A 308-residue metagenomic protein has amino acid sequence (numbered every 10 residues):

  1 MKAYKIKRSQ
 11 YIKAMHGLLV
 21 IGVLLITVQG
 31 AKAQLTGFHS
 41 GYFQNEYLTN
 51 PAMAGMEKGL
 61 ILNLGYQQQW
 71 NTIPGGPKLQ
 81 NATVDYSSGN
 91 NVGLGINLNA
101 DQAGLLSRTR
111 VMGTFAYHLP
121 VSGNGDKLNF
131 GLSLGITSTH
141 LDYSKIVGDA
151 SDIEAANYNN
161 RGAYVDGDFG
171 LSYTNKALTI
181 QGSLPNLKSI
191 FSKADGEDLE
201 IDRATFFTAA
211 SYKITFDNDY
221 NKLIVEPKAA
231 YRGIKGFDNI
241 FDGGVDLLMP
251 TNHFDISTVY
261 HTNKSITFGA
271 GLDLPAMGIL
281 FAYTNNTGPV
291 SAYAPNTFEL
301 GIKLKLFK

Functional and structural regions predicted by a protein language model:
M1-K13: N-terminal secretory signal peptides that target proteins for export/translocation
H16-T27: Bacterial N-terminal signal peptides
V28-A33: Sec/Tat signal peptide C-region and signal peptidase I cleavage site
Q34-K308: Subset of outer-membrane beta-barrel
